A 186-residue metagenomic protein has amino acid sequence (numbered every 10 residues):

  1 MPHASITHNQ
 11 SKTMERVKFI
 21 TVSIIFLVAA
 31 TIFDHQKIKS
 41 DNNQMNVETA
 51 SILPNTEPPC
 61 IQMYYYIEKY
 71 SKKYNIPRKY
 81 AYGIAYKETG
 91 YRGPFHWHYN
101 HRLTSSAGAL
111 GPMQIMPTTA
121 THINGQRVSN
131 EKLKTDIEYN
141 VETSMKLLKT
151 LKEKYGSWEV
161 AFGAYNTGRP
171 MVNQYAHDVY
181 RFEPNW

Functional and structural regions predicted by a protein language model:
H3-S5, M14-K69: N-terminal export signals and maturation junctions of secreted/periplasmic proteins
H8-N9: Intrinsic-disorder-associated, low-complexity terminal segments enriched in Asp/Asn/His/Tyr and depleted of Lys/Arg
D41-W186: Catalytic glycan-binding domains that act on GlcNAc-containing polysaccharides
